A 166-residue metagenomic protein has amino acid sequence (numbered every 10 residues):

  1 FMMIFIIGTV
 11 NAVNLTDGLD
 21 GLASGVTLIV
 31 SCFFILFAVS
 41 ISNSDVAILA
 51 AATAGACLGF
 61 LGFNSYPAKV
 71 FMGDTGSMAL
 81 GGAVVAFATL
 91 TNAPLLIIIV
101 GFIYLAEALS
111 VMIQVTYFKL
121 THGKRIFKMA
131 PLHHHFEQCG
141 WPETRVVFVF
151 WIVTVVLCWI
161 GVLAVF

Functional and structural regions predicted by a protein language model:
F1-F166: Alpha-helical transmembrane segments
